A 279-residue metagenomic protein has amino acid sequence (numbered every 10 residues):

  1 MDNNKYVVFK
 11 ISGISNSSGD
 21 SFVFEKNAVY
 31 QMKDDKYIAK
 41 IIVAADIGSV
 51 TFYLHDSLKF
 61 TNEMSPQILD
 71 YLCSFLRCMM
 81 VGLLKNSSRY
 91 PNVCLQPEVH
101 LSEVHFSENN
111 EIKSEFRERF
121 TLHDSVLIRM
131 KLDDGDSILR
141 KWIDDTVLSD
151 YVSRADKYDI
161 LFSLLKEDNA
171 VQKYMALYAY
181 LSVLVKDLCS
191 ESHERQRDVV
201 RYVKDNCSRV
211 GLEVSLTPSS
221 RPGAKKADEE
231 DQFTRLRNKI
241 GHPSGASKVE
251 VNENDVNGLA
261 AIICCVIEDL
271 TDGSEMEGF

Functional and structural regions predicted by a protein language model:
M1-M175, A261, S274: Charged, non-catalytic interaction/linker regions at domain boundaries that couple catalytic cores to substrate
D2, D136-F279: Amphipathic, oligomerization/interface secondary-structure segments
